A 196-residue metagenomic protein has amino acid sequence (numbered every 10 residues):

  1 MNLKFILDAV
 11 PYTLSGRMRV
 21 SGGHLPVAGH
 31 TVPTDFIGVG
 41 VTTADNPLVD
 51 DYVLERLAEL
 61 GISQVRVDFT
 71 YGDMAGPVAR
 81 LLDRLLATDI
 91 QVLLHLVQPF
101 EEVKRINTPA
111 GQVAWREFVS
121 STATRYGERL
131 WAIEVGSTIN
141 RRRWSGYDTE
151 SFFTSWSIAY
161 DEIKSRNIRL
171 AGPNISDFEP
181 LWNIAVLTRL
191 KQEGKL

Functional and structural regions predicted by a protein language model:
M1-I62, T108, D161: N-terminal carbohydrate-binding accessory modules
A28-H30, V53-R56, L81-D83, A87 (+4 more regions): Residue-level signal for the start and early helices of compact helical domains
D35-I37, L94, E101-P109: Compositionally biased, low-hydrophobicity segments enriched in charged and small polar residues
I37-M74, R80, R84, T88-H95 (+1 more regions): Catalytic domains of carbohydrate-active enzymes, especially glycoside hydrolases
N46-L48, M74-G76, E102-L196: Active-site cleft segment of glycoside hydrolase catalytic domains centered on the general acid/base Glu
F69, V97-P99, I175: Active-site loop/turn elements of alpha/beta-hydrolase fold enzymes, especially the short glycine-/histidine-rich
H95-V97, E134: Aromatic- and acidic-residue-enriched carbohydrate-binding clefts of CAZyme catalytic domains
